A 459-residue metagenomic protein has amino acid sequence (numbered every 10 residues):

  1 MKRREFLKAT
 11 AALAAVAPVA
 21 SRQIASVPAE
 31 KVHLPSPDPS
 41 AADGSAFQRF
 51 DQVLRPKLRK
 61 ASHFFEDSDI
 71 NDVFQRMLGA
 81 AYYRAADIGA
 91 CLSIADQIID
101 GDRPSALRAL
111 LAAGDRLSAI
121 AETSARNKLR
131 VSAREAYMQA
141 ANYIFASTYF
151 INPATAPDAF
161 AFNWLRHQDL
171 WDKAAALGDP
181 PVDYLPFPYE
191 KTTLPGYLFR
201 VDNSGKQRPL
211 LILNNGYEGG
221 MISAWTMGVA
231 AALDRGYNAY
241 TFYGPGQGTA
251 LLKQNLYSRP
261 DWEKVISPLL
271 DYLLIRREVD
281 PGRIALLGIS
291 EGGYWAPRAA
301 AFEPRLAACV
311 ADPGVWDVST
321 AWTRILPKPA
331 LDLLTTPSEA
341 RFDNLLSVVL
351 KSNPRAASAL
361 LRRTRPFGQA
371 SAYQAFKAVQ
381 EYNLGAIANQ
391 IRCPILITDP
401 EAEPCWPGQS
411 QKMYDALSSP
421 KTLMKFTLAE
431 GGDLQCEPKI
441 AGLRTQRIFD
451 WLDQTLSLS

Functional and structural regions predicted by a protein language model:
E5-P28: N-terminal export signals
A20-R55: C-terminal segment of N-terminal export signals and the immediately downstream linker at the start of the mature
W164-N203: N-terminal cap/lid segment of alpha/beta-hydrolase-fold proteins
Y257-R277: Alpha/beta-hydrolase active-site loop
I391, I397-D399: Short beta-strand/loop motif that positions the catalytic acidic residue of the alpha/beta-hydrolase fold
P404-Q409: Conserved alpha/beta-hydrolase "acid-adjacent" motif
L417-G432: Catalytic histidine neighborhood in serine/cysteine hydrolases with alpha/beta-hydrolase-type architecture
P438-S459: Catalytic active-site module of serine/aspartate enzymes centered on a nucleophile-bearing elbow/loop
